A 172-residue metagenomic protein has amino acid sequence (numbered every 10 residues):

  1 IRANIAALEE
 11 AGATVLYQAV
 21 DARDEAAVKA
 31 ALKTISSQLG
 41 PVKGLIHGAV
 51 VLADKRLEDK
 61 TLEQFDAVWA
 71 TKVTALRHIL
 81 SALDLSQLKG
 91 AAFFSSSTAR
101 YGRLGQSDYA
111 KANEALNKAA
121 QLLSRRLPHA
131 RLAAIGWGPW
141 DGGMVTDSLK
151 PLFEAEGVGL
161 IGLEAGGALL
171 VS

Functional and structural regions predicted by a protein language model:
I1-S172: 4′-phosphopantetheine-dependent carrier domains
